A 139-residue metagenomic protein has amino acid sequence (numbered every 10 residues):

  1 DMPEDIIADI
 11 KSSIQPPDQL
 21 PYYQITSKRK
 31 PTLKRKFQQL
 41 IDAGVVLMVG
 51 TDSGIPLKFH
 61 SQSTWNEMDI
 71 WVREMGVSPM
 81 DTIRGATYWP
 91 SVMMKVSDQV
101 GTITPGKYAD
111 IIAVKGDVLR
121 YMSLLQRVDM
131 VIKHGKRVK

Functional and structural regions predicted by a protein language model:
D1-Y23: Metal-coordinating catalytic core of metallo-dependent amide/deamination hydrolases
Q15-I25, K30-V114: His/Asp/Glu-enriched, well-ordered alpha-helical/loop segment that forms or immediately abuts the divalent-metal
R120: Small/polar (Gly/Ser/Thr/Ala-rich) solvent-exposed segments that form structured loops/beta-strands/short helices used
L124-Q126: Short, small/polar residue-rich loop motifs at catalytic or cofactor-binding pockets
V131: Short aromatic-centered micro-motifs
